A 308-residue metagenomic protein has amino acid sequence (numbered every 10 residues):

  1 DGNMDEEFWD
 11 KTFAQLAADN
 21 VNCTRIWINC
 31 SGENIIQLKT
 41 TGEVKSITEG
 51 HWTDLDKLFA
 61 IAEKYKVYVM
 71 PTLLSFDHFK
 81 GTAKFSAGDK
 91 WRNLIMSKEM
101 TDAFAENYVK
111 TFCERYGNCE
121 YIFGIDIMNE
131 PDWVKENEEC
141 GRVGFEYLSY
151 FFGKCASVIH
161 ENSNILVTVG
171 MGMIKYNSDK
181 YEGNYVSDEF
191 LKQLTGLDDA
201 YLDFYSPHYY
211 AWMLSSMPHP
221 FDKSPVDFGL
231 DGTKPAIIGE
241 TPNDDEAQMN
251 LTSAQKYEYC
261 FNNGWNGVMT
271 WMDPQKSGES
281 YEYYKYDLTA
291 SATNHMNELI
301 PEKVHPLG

Functional and structural regions predicted by a protein language model:
D1-L202, Y209-S215, G232-T233, D245-K256 (+4 more regions): Active-site mouth of glycoside hydrolases
S206-P207, I238: Short catalytic-loop micro-motif centered on adjacent basic/acidic residues
S216-K223, D227: Alpha-helical scaffold elements lining the catalytic groove of polysaccharide deacetylases
V226, Y257-E258: Generic hydrophobic alpha-helical scaffold/packing signal
A236-N243: Short acidic/histidine-rich active-site segments
E279-Y283: Accessory recognition modules or surfaces
K285-G308: A recurrent domain-boundary module in secreted/ectodomain proteins
